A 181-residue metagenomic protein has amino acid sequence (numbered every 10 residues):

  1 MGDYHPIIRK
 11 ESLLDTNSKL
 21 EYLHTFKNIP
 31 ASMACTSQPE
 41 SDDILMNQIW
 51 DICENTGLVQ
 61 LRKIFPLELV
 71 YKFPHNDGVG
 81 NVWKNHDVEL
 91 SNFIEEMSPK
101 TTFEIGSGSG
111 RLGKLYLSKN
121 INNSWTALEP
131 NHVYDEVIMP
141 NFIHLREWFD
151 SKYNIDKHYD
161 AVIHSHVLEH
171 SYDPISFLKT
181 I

Functional and structural regions predicted by a protein language model:
G2-N81: N-terminal juxtadomain amphipathic helix that follows a signal peptide/anchor or precedes a small N-terminal auxiliary
R9-K10, N92, K114, K179: Active-site phosphate/pyrophosphate- and oxyanion-stabilizing loops and adjacent acidic/basic residues in soluble
I44-I49, G57-I138, L145-E147: Extended interfacial segments that mediate partner engagement and assembly in macromolecular machines
S151-K157: Short conserved loop adjoining the S-adenosyl-L-methionine
D160: Catalytic cores of extracellular degradative/oxidative enzymes
I163: A conserved beta-strand element that flanks and buttresses the S-adenosyl-L-methionine
H166, H170: Histidine-centered divalent metal-coordination motifs
S171-I181: A short, conserved alpha-helix within the catalytic core of class I
